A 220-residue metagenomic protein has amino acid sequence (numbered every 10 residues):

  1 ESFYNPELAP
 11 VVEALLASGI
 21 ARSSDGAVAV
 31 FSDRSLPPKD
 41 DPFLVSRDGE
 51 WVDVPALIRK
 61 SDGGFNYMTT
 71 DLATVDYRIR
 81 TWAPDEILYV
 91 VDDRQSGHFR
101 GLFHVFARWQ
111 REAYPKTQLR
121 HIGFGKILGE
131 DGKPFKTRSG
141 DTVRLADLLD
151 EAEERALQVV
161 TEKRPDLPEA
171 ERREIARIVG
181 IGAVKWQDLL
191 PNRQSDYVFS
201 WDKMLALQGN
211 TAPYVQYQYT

Functional and structural regions predicted by a protein language model:
E1-L205, Q216-Y219: Alpha-helical recognition segments enriched in aromatics with Gly/Pro capping that present substrate-recognition
